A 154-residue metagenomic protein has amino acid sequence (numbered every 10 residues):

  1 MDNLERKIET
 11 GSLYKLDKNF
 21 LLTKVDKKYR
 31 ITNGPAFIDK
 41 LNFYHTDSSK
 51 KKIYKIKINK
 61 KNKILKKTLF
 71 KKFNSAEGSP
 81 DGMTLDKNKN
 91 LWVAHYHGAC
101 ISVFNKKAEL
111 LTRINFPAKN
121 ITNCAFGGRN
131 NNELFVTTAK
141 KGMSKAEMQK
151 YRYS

Functional and structural regions predicted by a protein language model:
M1, K7-L13, L22-F43, F73-N90 (+1 more regions): Beta-rich, blade/repeat-based domains predominating in secreted/periplasmic proteins but also intracellular
M1-K7, F43-K50, L91-Y96, F135-G142: Conserved beta-strand positions in repeat-built beta-propeller and related beta-rich domains
G11-Y14, K52-Y54, C100-S102, S154: A short loop-to-beta-strand structural motif that recurs across blades of beta-propeller domains
K18, F70, S102-T112, K119-N120 (+1 more regions): Flexible "stalk/tail and boundary" regions
K18-F20, K50, K60, G98 (+1 more regions): Short coil turn/linker residues within repeat-based beta-strand modules
F20-K27, K66-F73, E109-I114: A short beta-strand motif characteristic of beta-propeller blades
I56-K63: Short loop/turn segments immediately following beta-strands, especially the blade-tip and inter-blade linker loops
T122-S154: Blade-level signature of beta-propeller repeat domains, shared across WD40, Kelch, NHL, RCC1 and BNR/Asp-box propellers
